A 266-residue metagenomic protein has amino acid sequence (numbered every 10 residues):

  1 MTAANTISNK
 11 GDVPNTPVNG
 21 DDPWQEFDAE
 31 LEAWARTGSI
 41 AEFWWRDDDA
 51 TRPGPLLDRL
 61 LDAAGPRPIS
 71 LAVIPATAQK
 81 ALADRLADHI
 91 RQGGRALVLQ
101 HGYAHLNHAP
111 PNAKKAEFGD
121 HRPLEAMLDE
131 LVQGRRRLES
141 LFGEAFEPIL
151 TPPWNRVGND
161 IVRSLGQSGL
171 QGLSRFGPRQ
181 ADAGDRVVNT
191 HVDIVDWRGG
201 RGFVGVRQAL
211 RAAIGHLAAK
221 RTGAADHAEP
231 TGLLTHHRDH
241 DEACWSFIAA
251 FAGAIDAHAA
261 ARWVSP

Functional and structural regions predicted by a protein language model:
T2-G11, N15-W24, E30-A33, P75-Q92 (+3 more regions): Active-site-adjacent pocket scaffolds in enzyme catalytic domains
N15-L97, F146-E147, L233: Active-site beta->alpha N-cap acidic-glycine motif
D28-L31, L57, L61, A83-A87 (+4 more regions): Generic structural signal for well-ordered alpha-helices, preferentially at hydrophobic/aromatic core positions
E32-G38, G172-L173, A225-P266: C-terminal domain-boundary segment and adjacent tail
D47-A50, G102, W154, H237: Active-site metal-binding loops of divalent metal-dependent hydrolases
P53-G54, K80, N159, D241-W245: Loop/helix-junction capping segments adjacent to catalytic residues or to phosphate/diphosphate-binding pockets
I69-R163, V192-I194, L233: Metal-dependent polysaccharide deacetylase catalytic core of the NodB/CE4 family, i.e., the active-site-bearing domain
H121-L131, V204-R207, R211, E242-W245: Non-membrane alpha-helical structural segments and their capping/turn regions in soluble enzymes
